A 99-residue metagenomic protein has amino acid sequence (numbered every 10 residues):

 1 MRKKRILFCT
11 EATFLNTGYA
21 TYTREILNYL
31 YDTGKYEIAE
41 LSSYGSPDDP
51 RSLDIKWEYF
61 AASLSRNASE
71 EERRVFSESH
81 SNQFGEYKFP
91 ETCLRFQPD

Functional and structural regions predicted by a protein language model:
M1-W57: N-terminal subdomain of nucleotide-sugar transferases
G34-E37, S65-E70: Short, surface-exposed, polar/charged, turn-prone segments marking secondary-structure boundaries
N67-D99: An amphipathic, basic-hydrophobic alpha-helix
